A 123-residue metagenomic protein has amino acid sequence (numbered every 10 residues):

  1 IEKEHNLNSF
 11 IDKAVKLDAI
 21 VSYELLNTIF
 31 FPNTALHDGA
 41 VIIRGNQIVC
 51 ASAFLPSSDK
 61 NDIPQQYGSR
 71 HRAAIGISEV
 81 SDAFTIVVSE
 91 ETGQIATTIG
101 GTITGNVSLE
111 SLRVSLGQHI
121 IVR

Functional and structural regions predicted by a protein language model:
I1-R123: Divalent-cation
